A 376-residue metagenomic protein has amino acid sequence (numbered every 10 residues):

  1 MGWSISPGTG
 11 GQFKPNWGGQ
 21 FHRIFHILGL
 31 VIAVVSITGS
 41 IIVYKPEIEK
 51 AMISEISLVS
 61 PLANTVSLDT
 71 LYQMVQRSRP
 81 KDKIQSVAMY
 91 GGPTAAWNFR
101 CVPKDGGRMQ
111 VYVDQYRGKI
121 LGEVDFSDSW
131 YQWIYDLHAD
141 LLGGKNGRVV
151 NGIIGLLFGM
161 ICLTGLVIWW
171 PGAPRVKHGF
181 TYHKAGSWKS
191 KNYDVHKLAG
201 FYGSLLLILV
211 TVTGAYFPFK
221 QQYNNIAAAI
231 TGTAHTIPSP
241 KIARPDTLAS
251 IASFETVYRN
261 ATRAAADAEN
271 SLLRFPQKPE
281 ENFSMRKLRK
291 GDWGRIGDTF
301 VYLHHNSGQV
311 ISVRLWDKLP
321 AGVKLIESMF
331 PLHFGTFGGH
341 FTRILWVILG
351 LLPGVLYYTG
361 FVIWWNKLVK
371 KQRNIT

Functional and structural regions predicted by a protein language model:
M1-T376: Conserved histidines in hydrophobic membrane contexts and catalytic metal-binding motifs
